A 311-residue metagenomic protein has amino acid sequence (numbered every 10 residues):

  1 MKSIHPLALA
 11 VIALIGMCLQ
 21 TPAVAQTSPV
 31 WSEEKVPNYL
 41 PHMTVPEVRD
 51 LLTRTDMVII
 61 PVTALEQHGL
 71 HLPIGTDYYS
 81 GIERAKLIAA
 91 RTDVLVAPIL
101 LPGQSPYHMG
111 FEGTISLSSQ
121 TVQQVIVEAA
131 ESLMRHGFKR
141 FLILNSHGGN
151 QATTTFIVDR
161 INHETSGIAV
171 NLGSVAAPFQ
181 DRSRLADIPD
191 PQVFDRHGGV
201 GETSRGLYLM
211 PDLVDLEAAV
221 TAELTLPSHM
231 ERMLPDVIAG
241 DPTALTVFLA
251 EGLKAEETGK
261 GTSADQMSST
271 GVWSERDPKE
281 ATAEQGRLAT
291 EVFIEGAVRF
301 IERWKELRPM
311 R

Functional and structural regions predicted by a protein language model:
M1-H5: Positively charged n-region of N-terminal signal peptides that target proteins for export
P6-L9, Y78: Generic alpha-helix initiation/capping and coil-helix boundary signal
A8-L19: Bacterial N-terminal signal peptides
T21-A25: Sec/Tat signal peptide C-region and signal peptidase I cleavage site
Q26-Q120, Q124-R140, G148-R311: Extended, histidine- and acidic-residue-enriched regions that form the cofactor-binding/catalytic faces
